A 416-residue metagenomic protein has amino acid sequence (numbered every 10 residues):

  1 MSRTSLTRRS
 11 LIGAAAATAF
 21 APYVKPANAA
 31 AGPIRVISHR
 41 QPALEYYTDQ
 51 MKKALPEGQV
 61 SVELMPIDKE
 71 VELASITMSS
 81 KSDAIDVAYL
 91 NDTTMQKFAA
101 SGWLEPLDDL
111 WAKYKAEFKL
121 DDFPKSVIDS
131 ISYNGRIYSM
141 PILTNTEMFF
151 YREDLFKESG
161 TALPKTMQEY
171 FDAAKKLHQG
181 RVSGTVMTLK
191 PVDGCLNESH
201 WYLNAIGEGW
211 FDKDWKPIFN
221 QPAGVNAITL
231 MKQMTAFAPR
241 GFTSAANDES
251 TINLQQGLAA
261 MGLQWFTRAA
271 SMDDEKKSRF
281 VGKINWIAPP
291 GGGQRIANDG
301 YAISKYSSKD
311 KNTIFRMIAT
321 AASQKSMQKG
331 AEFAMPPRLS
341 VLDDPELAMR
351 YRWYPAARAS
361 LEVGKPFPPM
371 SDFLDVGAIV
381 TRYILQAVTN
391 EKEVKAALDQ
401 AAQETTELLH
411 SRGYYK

Functional and structural regions predicted by a protein language model:
S2-S101, A112-F118, L163, T243 (+4 more regions): Conserved N-terminal structural module of periplasmic/extracytoplasmic solute-binding proteins
A21, Y133-I142, E147, F171-P217 (+1 more regions): Extracytoplasmic/periplasmic solute-binding protein
M65-A74, M167-F171, F242-Q255: Short helix-initiation/N-cap motifs at beta->coil->alpha
D86-Y89, A260-W265: Paired acidic/hydrophobic, glycine-rich loop segments that form the ligand-binding mouth/hinge of periplasmic-binding
T93-T146, F171, E198, V281-N285: Hinge/lid segment of periplasmic solute-binding proteins
D108-D122, L189-K190, I206-N226, D274-R279 (+2 more regions): Short, solvent-exposed loop/beta-turn-alpha elements that line the ligand-binding surface or hinge of extracytoplasmic
A174-L177, D214-T243: Glycine-centered hinge/linker elements that transmit conformational signals in sensory and ligand-binding systems
T267-F280, P290-R382, Y414-K416: C-terminal lobe and pocket-closing loops of periplasmic/extracytoplasmic Venus-flytrap solute-binding proteins
